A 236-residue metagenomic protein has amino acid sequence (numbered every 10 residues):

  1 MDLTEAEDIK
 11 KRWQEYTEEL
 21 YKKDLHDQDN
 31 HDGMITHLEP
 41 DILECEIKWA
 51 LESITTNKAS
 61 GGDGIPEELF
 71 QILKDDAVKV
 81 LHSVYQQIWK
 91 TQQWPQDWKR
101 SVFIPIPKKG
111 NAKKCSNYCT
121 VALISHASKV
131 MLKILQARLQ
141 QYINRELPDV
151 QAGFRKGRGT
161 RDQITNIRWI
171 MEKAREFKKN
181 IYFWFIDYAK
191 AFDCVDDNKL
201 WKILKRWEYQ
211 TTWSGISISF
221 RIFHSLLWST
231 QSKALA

Functional and structural regions predicted by a protein language model:
M1-N117, A122, H126-V130, L147 (+1 more regions): Surface-exposed loop/turn segments and immediately adjacent short secondary-structure elements within folded domains
E7, Y85, P107, A127 (+5 more regions): Residues that form ligand- and interface-recognition hot spots within folded domains
L25, Q93, L139, I143 (+2 more regions): Proline-centered turn/helix-capping motifs that create local helix->coil transitions or kinks
H31-D32, S116-Y118, Q136-A137, D196-K199 (+1 more regions): Short coil/turn segments at secondary-structure boundaries
I35, I65-L73, Q151-R158, F185-A191: Conserved short loop/turn motifs at secondary-structure junctions
N57-I65, K113-L123, R161-K202: Conserved catalytic palm subdomain of right-hand nucleotidyl-transferase polymerases, strongest for RNA-directed enzymes
L132-K133, A137-F154: Electropositive, glycine- and tryptophan-enriched low-complexity nucleic-acid-binding patches
Y188-A236: Conserved polymerase palm-domain catalytic core
